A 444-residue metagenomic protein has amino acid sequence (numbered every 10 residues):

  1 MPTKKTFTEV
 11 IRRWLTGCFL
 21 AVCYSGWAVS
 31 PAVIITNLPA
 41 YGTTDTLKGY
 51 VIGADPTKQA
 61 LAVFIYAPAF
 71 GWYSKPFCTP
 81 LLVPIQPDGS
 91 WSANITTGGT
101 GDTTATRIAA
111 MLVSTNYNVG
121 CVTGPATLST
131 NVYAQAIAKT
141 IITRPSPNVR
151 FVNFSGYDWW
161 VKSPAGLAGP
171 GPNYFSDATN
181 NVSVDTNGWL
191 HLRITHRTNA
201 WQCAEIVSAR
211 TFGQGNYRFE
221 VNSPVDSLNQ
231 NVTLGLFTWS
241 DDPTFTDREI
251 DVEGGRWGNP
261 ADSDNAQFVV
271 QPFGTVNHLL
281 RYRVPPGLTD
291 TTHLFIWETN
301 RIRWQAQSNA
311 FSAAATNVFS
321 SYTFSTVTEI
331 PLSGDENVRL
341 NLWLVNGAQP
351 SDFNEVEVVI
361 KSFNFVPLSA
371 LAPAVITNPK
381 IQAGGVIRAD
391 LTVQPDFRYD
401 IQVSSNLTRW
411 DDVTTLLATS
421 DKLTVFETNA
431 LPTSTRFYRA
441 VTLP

Functional and structural regions predicted by a protein language model:
P2-C18: Bacterial N-terminal signal peptides that target proteins for export
S25-P31, I141-F151, P367-A383, L443-P444: Low-complexity, Pro/Thr/Ser/Gly/Ala-rich linker/spacer regions in secreted, extracellular modular proteins
V29-P145: Ser/Thr-rich low-complexity repeats and stalk/linker segments
P76-I85, G89-W91, G101-D102, V113-Y117 (+3 more regions): Aromatic sugar-binding interfaces of carbohydrate-active proteins
R144-G258, F268, P272, E336 (+2 more regions): Low-complexity, Ser/Thr/Pro/Gly-rich disordered linker/stalk regions
Y217-F219, T289-W297, I302-A306: Short tryptophan-centered beta-strand motifs in secreted/extracellular beta-sheet-rich domains of glycan-recognition
V269-D290: Short, aromatic/His-centered strand-loop micro-motif at the edge of beta-sheets
A370-P444: Short, composition-biased motifs enriched in small/polar/acidic residues
